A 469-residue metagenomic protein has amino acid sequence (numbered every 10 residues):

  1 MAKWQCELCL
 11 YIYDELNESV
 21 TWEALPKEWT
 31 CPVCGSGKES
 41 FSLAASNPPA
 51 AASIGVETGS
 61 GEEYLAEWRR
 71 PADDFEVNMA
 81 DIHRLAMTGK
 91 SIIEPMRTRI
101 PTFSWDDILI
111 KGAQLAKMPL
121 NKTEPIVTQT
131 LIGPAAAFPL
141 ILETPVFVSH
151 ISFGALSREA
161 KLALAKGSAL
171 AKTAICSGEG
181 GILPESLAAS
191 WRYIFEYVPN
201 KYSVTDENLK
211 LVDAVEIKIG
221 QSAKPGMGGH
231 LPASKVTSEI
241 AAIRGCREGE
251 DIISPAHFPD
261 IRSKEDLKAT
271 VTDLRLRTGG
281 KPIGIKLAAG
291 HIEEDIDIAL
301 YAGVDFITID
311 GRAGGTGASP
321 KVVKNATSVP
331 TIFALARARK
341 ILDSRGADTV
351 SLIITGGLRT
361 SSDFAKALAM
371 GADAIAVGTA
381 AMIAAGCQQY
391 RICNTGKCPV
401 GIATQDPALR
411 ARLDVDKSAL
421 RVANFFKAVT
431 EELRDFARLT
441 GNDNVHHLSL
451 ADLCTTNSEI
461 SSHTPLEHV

Functional and structural regions predicted by a protein language model:
K3, L10, E28, T395: Residues immediately within or flanking Cys/His clusters that coordinate Zn2+ in small zinc-binding modules
E7-L8, P32-V33, K397: Short, cysteine/histidine-rich loop/knuckle motifs that typically chelate Zn2+
I12-L16, E39-L43: Short, non-ligating residues that shape and space the ligands of small metal-coordination modules and catalytic
E18-E28: Short linker/helix segments within small regulatory modules
N47-V146, H150, A155-K166, A174 (+5 more regions): Conserved, well-structured core domains of diverse proteins
E143, H150, A155-D273, R277-L300: Active-site-facing alpha/beta catalytic cores
F258-R410: Glycine-rich phosphate/ribose-binding loops and adjacent secondary-structure elements that form binding surfaces
R359-F364, L368-V469: Gly/Ser/Thr/Ala-enriched C-terminal appendages of enzymes
